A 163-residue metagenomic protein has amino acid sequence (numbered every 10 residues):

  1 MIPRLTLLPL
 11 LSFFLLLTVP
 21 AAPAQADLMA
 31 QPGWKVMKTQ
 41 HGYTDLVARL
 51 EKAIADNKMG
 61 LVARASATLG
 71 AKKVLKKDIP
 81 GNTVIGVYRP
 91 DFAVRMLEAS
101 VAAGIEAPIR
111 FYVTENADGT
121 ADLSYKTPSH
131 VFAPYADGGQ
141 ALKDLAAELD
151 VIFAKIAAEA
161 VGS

Functional and structural regions predicted by a protein language model:
M1-L5: Positively charged n-region of N-terminal signal peptides that target proteins for export
L8-P20: Bacterial N-terminal signal peptides
A24-K58, A158: Terminal, regulation- and interaction-focused segments at domain boundaries
M37-D45, V62, Q140-A147: Soluble non-cytosolic domains of exported or imported proteins
L46, L50, A67, A93 (+2 more regions): Stable alpha-helical elements in mature extracytoplasmic
E51, D56-I109: Compact, glycine-rich, soluble single-domain proteins
R110-G139: Beta-strand/loop substructures that line and gate deep hydrophobic ligand-binding cavities in soluble
P128-S163: C-terminal partner/receptor-binding element of secreted or periplasmic proteins
